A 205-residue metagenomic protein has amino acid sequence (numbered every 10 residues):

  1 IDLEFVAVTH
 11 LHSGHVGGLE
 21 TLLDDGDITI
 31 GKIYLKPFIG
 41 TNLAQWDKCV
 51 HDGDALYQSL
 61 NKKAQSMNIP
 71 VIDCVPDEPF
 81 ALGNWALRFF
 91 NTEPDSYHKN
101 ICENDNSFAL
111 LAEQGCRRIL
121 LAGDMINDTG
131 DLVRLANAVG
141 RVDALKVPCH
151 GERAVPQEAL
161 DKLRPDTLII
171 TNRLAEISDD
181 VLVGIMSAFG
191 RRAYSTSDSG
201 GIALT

Functional and structural regions predicted by a protein language model:
I1, Q65-R141, G200-T205: Core dinuclear metal-dependent hydrolase active-site scaffold
I1-I39, L135-E152, R164-L168: Active-site metal-binding motif and surrounding structural segment of the metallo-beta-lactamase
H10-H15, V50, G151-V155, L174-D179: Acidic, metal-coordinating catalytic cores used for nucleic-acid/nucleotide bond scission and strand-transfer chemistry
H10-L11, F38, P76, T92-P94 (+4 more regions): Active-site metal-binding loops of divalent metal-dependent hydrolases
V16, L43, L120: Short acidic, gly/pro-rich beta-turn/loop elements at beta-sheet edges and active-site/ligand-binding grooves
G18-L22, D131-L135, V155-L163, D180-I185: A short acidic, amphipathic alpha-helical/loop segment
K32, G40-R88, I101-N104, T167-T205: Binuclear metal-ion centers of metallo-dependent hydrolases, dominated by the metallo-beta-lactamase
